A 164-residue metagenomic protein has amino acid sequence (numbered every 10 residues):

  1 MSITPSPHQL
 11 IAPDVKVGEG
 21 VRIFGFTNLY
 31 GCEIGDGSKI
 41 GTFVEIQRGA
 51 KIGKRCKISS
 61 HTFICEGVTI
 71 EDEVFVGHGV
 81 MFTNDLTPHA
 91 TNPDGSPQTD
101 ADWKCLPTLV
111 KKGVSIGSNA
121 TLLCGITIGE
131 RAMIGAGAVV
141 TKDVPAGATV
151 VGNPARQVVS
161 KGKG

Functional and structural regions predicted by a protein language model:
S2-P13, I23-I126, N153-A155, V159-G162: Flexible, glycine/small-residue-enriched loop-and-beta-strand segment within the central core of proteins
V17: Electrostatically charged, flexible surface regions
I126-T149: C-terminal/domain-terminus segments
